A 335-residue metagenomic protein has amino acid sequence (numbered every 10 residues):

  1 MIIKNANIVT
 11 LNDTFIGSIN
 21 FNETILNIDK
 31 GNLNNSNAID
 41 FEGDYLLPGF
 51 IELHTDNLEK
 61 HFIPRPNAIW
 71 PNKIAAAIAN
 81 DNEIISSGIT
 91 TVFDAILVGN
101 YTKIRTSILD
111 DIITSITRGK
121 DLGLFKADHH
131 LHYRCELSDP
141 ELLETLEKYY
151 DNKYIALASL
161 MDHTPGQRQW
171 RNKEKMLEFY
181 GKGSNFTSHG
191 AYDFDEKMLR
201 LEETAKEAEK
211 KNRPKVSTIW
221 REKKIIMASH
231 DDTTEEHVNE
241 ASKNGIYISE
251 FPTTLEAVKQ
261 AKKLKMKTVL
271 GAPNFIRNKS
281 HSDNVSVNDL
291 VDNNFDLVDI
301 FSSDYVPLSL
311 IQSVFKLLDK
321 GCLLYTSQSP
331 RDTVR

Functional and structural regions predicted by a protein language model:
M1, E23-T24, S242, S249 (+2 more regions): Structural signature of the urease/amidohydrolase superfamily beta/alpha-barrel
M1-I2, I8-L47: Histidine-rich, glycine-flanked metal-binding segment
A6, G43, H54, G88 (+3 more regions): Divalent metal-coordination and catalytic microenvironments
D44-D111: Metal-associated gating/positioning segment near the N- to mid-region
T90-T91, A156, Y247, D299: Short acidic/polar active-site loop segments enriched in Thr and Asp
V98-K103, S107-D232, D304: Metal-coordinating catalytic core of metallo-dependent amide/deamination hydrolases
L131, I226-S327: Active-site-adjacent C-terminal substructures of enzyme catalytic domains
Y325-R335: Single conserved hydrophobic/aromatic residue that forms the stacking wall/gate of nucleotide- or nucleobase-binding
